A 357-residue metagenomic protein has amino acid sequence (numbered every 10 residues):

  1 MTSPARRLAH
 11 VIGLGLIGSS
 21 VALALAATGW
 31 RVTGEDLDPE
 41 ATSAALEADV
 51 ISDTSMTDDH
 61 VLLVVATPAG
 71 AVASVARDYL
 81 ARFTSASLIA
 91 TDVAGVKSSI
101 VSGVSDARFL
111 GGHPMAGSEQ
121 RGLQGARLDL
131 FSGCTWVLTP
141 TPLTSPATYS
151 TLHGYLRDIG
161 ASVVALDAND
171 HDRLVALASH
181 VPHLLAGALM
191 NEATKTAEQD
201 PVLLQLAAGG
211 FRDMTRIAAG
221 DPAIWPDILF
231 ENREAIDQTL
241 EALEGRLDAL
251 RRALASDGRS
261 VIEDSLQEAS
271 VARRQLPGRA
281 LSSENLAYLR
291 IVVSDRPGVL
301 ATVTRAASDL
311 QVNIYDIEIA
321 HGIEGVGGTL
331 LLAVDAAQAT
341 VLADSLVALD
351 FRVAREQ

Functional and structural regions predicted by a protein language model:
M1-T54, L62: NAD(P)+-binding Rossmann beta1-loop-alpha1 motif at the extreme N-terminus of oxidoreductases
L37-D38, A94, A320: Residues in the short beta-alpha loop(s) of Rossmann-like NAD(P)-binding domains
L63-V64, T91: N-terminal Rossmann-like NAD(P) cofactor-binding module of classical short-chain dehydrogenase/reductase
A66-P68, A94, H113, P140: Glycine-rich, N-terminal phosphate-binding loop of Rossmann-like dinucleotide-binding domains
V75-G125: Rossmann-like NAD(P)(H) cofactor-binding subdomain of soluble oxidoreductases
L130-I217: Internal alpha-helical scaffold of NAD(P)-dependent oxidoreductase catalytic cores
Q199-A269: Interdomain hinge/lid region at the active-site interface of Rossmann-like NAD(P)-dependent oxidoreductases
A272-Q357: A conserved regulatory-domain signal marking ACT and ACT-like small-molecule sensing domains and adjacent regulatory
